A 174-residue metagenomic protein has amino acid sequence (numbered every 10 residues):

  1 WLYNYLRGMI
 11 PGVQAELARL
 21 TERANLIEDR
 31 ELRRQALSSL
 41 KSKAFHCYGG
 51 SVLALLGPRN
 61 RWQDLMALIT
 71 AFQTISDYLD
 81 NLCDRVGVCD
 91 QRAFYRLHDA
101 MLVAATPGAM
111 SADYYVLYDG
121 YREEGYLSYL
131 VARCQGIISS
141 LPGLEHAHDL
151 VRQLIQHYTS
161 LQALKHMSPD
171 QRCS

Functional and structural regions predicted by a protein language model:
W1-G8: Low-complexity, highly charged intrinsically disordered N-terminal segments that act as targeting/localization
G8-L55, R61-I69, I75, Y95-S174: All-alpha helical catalytic cores of prenyl diphosphate-utilizing isoprenoid enzymes
G57-P58, G87: Short, flexible helix-adjacent loops and helix caps
I75-G87: Acidic (Asp/Glu-rich) catalytic motifs at the cytosolic membrane interface
D90-A93: A conserved P-loop NTPase coupling/switch region
